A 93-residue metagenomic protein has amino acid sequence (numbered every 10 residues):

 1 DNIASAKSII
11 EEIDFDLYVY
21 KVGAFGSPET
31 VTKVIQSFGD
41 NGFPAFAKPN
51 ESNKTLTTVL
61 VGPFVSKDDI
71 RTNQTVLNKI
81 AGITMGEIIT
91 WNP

Functional and structural regions predicted by a protein language model:
N2-D16, G26-P93: Extracytoplasmic
G23: Conserved beta3-strand ATP-binding lysine motif
